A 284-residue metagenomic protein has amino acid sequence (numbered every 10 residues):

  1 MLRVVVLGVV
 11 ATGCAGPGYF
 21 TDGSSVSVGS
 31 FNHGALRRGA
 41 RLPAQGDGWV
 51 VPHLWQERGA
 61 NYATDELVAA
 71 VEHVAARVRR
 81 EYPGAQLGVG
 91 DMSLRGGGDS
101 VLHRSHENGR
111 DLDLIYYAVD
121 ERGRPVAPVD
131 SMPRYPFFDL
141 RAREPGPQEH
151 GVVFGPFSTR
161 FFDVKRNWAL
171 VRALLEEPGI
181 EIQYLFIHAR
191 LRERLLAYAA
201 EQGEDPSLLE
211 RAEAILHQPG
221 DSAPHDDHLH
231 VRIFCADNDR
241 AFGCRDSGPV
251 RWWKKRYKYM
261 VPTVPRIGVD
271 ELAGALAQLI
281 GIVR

Functional and structural regions predicted by a protein language model:
M1-L7: Sec-dependent signal peptide recognition, specifically the positively charged N-region followed immediately by
S25-V89, F162-F186: Active-site acidic/histidine clusters and adjacent loop/turn architecture that either coordinate catalytic ions
R80-H103, I187-L196, D270: Acidic helix-start/capping segments at beta-turn-to-alpha-helix junctions
P83-G88, N108-L112, E181-Q183, H225-L229: Envelope-exposed proteins and targeting segments
R95-G109, A197-L208: Charged, often glycine-rich, active-site loop that binds/positions anionic groups
R124-R284: Catalytic cores and adjacent binding grooves of peptidoglycan-active enzymes
